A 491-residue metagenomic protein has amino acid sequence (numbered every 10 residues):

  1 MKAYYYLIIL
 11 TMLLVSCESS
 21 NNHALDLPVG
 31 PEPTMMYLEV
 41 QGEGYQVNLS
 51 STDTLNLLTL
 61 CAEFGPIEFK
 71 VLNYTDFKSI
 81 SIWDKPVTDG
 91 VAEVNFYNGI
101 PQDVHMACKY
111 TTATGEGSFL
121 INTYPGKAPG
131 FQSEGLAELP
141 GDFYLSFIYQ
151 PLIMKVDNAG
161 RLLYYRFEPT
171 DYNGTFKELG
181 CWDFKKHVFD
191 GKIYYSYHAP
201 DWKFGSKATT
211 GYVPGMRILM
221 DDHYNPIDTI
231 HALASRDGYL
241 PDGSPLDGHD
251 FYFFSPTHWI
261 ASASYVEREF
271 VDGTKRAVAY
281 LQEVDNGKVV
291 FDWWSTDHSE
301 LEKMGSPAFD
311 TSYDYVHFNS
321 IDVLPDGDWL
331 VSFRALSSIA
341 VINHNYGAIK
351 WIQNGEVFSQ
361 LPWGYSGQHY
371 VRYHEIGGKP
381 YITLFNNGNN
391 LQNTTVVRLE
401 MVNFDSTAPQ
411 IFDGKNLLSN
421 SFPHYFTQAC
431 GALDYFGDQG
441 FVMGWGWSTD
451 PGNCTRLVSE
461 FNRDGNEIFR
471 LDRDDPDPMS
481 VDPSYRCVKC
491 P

Functional and structural regions predicted by a protein language model:
K2-I9: Sec-dependent signal peptide recognition, specifically the positively charged N-region followed immediately by
L13-S16: C-terminal motif of bacterial Sec signal peptides marking the signal peptidase cleavage site
E18-N21: Bacterial signal peptide processing site
A24-K78, W83, D89-Y97, G117-F119: Predominantly extracytoplasmic/ectodomain segments of secreted and cell-surface proteins
Q41, W83, T111-G115, N286 (+1 more regions): Short strand-coil-strand connectors
L72, K109-T111, V284, F461: A generic structural motif
V91-L136: Extended acidic/polar, glycine-enriched regions that form or flank non-catalytic beta-rich accessory modules
L120-P491: Histidine-/acidic-rich catalytic cores in large beta-rich domains
